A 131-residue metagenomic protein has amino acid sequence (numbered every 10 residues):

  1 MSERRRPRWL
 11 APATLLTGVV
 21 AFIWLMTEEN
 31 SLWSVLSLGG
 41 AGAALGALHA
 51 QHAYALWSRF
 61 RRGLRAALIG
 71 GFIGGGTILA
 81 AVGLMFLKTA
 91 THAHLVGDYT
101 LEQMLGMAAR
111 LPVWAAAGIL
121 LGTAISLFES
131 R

Functional and structural regions predicted by a protein language model:
M1-R131: Juxtamembrane/disordered regions of integral membrane proteins
